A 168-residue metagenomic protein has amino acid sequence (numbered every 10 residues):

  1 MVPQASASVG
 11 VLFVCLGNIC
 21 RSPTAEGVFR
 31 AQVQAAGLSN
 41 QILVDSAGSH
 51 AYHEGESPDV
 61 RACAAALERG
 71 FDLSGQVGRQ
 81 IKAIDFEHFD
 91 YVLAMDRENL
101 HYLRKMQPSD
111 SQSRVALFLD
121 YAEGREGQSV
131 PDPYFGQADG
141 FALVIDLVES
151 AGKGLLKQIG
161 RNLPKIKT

Functional and structural regions predicted by a protein language model:
M1-H88, K157-T168: Conserved active-site segments centered on acidic
P3, Y91, R97-T168: Phosphate-binding/catalytic loops
F13, L93-A94: Hydrophobic beta-strand core positions in alpha/beta domains
S22, D96-R97: Helix N-cap/beta->alpha junction signal
